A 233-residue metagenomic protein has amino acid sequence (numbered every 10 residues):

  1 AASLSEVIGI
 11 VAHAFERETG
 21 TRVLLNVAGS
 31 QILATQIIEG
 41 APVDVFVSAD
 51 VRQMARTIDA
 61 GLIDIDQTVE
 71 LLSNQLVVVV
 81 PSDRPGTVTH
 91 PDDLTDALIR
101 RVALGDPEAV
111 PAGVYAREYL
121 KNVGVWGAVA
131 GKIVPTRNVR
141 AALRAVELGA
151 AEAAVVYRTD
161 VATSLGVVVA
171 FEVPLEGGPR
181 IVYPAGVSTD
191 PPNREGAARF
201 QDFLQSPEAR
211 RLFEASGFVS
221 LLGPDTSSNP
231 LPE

Functional and structural regions predicted by a protein language model:
A1-A41, S48-A60, V69-E233: Exported/periplasmic ABC-transporter solute-binding proteins
D64: Short loop/turn segments at strand-loop or loop-helix junctions that form parts of catalytic or ligand-binding pockets
